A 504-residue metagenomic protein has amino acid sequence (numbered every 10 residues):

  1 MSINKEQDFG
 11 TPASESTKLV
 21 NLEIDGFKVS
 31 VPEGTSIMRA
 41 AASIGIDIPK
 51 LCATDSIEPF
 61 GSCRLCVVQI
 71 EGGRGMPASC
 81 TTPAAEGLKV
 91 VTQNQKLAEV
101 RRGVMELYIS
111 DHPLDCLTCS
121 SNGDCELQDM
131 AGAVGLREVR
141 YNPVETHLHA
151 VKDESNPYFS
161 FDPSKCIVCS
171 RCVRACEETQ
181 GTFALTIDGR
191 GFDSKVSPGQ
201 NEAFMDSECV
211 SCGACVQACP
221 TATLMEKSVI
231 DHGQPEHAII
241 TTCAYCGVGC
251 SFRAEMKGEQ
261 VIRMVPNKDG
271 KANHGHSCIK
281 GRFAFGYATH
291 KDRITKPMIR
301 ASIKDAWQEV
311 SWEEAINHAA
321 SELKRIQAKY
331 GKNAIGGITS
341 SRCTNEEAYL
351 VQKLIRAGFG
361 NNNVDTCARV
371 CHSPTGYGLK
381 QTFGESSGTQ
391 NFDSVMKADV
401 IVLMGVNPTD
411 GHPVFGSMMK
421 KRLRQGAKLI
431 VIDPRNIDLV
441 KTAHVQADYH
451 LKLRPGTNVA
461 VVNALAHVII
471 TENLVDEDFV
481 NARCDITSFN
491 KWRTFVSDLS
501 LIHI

Functional and structural regions predicted by a protein language model:
S2-A13, R64-C212, V216-T242, K257-Q260 (+1 more regions): Fe-S ferredoxin-like electron-transfer domains and their immediately adjacent linker/connector regions across
E15-D25: Eukaryote-biased recognition of intrinsically disordered, low-complexity regulatory segments
L22-E23, E86-T92, N201, Q446-L453: Short beta-alpha connecting loops at secondary-structure transitions that line or flank enzyme active sites
F27-T35: Short, contiguous acidic and Ser/Thr-rich linear segments
K28, L51-S56, D162-K165, P198-M205 (+2 more regions): Conserved short loop/turn motifs at secondary-structure junctions
I37-E71: A basic, amphipathic helix-loop patch mediating RNA/tRNA/ribosome contacts
P113, I230-I502: Catalytic alpha/large subunits of respiratory electron-transfer oxidoreductases, centered on bis-MGD molybdoenzymes
C176, H503-I504: Conserved adenylation A10 loop of the ANL superfamily
